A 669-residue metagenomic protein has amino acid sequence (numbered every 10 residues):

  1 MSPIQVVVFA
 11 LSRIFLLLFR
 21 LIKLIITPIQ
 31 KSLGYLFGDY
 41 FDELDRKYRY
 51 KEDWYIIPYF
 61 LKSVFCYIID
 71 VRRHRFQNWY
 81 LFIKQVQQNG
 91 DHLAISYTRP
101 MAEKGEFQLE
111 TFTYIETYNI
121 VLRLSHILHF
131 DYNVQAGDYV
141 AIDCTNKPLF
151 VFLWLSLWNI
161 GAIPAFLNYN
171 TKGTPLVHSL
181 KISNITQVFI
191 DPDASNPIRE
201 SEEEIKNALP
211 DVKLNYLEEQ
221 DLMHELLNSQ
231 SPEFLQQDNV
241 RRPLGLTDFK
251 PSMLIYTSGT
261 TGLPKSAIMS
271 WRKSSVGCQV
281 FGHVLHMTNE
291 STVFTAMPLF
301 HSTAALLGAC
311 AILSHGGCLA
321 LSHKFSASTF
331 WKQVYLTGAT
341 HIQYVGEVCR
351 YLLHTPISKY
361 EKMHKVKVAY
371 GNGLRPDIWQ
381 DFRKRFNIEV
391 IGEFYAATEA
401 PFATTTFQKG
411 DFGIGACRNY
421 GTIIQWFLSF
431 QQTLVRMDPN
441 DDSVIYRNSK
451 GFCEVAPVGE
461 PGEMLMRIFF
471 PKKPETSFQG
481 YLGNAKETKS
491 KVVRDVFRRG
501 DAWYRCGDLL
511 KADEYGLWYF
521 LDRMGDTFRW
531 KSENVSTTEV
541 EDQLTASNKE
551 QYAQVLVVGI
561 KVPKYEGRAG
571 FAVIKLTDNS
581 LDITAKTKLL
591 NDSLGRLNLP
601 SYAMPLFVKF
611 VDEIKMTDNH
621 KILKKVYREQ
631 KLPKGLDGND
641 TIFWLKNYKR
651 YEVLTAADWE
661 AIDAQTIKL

Functional and structural regions predicted by a protein language model:
M1-D131, A136, L155, I160 (+5 more regions): N-lobe entry segment of adenylate-forming
G90-L93, D221, S231-Y256, L263 (+1 more regions): Conserved pre-ATP/AMP-binding loop-to-beta segment of ANL
T111-I115, P243, S252-V276: Conserved AMP-binding A3 loop
T117-H126, D248, A267-T288, A296 (+2 more regions): Conserved structural elements of the adenylate-forming
T171, E463-A603: AMP-binding/adenylate-forming catalytic core of the ANL superfamily
S275-T292, F300-H341, Y351, T355: Conserved AMP-binding/adenylation subdomain of ANL enzymes
L336-Y344, L353-P439, L482: Gly/Ser/Thr-rich phosphate-binding loop
V557-P563, F571-K575, N591-L669: Conserved C-terminal "lid"/linker of ANL adenylate-forming enzymes
